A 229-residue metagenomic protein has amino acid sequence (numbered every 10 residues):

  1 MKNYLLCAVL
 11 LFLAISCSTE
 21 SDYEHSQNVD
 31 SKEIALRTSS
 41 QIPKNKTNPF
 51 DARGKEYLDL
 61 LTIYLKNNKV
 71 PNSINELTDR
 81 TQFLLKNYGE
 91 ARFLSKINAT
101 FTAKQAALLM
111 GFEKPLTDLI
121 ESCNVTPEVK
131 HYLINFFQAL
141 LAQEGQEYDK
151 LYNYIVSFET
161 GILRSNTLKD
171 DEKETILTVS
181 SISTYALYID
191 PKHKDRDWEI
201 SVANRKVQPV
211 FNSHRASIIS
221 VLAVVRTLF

Functional and structural regions predicted by a protein language model:
M1-L5, S18-T19: Positively charged n-region of N-terminal signal peptides that target proteins for export
Y4-A8, R215: Alpha-helical transmembrane segments
V9-L10, F137, L222: Enrichment for repetitive, rod-forming helical segments
L13-S16: C-terminal motif of bacterial Sec signal peptides marking the signal peptidase cleavage site
T19-E199: Acidic/polar, low-complexity intrinsically disordered N-terminal segments immediately downstream of a Sec signal
D190-F229: Hydrophobic, gly/ala-rich membrane-insertion helices/peptides used by toxins and envelope proteins
